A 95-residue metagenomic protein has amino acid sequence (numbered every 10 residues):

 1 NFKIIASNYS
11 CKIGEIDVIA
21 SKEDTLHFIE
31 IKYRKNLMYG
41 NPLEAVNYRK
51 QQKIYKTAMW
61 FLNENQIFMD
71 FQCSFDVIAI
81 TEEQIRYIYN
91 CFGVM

Functional and structural regions predicted by a protein language model:
N1-K12: A short acidic/basic microdomain associated with nuclease active sites
Y9, I31-Y33, N90: Active-site donor-binding loop signature of nucleotide-sugar glycosyltransferases
C11-I13, K22-D24, T81: A generic beta-sheet turn/junction motif
I13, L26-F28, Q72, I85: Structural motif
I16-M38, I54: Conserved catalytic cores of phosphodiester-cleaving nucleases, focusing on short active-site segments
K35-W60, E64: Mg2+/Mn2+-dependent nuclease catalytic core
E64-M95: Domain-level recognition of nuclease-like catalytic cores that cleave nucleotide substrates
